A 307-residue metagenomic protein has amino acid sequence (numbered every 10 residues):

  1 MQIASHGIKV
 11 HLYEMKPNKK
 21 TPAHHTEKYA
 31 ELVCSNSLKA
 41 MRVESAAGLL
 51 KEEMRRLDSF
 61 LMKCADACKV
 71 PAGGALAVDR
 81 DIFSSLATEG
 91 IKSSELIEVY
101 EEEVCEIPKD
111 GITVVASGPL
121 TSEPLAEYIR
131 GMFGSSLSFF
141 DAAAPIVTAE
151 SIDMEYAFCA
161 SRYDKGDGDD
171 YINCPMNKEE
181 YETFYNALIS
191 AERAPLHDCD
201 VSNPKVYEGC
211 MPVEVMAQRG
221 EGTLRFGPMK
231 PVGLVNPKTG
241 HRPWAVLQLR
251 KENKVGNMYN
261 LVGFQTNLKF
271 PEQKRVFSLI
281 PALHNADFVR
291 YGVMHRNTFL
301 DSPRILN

Functional and structural regions predicted by a protein language model:
Q2-K63: N-terminal FAD cofactor-binding segment of flavoenzymes
A4-K19, A77, S85-E89, S94-E98 (+1 more regions): Non-transmembrane, aqueous-exposed alpha-helical and coiled segments at domain scale
I8, L38, E52-K63, K92-L96 (+4 more regions): Generic secondary-structure signature for well-ordered alpha-helical cores
V10, V99, F139, A286-F288: Generic structural signal for residues in well-ordered beta-strands
P22, P124-A126, T298: Short glycine-/acidic-enriched loop or helix-start segments at secondary-structure transitions that form or flank
H25, M41-T88, K92-L96: A conserved beta-strand/loop capping segment in the N-terminal third of enzymes that catalyze redox or closely related
G90-R275: Predominantly flavin-linked oxidoreductase catalytic cores and closely associated redox partners
L261-Q265, K269-N307: A glycine-rich dinucleotide-binding beta-alpha-beta segment and adjacent secondary-structure elements that constitute
